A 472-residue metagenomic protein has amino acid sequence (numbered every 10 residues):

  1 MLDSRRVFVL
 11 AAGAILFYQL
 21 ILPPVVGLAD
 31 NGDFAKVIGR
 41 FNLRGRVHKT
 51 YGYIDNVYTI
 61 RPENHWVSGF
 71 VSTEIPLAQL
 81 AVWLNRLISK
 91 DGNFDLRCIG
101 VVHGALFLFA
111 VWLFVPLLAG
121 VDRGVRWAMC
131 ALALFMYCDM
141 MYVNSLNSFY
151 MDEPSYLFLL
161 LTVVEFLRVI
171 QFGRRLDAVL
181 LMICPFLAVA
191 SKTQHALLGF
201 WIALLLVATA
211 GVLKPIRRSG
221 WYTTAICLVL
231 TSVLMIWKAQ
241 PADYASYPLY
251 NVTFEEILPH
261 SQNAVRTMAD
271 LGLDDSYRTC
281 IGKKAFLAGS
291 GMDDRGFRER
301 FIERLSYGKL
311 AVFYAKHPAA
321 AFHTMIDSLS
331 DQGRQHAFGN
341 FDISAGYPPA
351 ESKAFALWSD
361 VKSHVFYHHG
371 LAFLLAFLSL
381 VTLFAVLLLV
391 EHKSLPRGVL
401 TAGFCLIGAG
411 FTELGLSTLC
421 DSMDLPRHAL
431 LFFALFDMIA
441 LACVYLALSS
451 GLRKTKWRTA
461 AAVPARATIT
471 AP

Functional and structural regions predicted by a protein language model:
L2-D55, P62, C227-A239: Transmembrane signal-anchor helices characteristic of membrane glycosylation enzymes that use polyprenol
K36-W66, A239-P348: Membrane-proximal stem/loop segments at transmembrane-domain junctions that anchor or position
D55-R97: Short hydrophobic/aromatic helix or loop-helix immediately within or flanking a transmembrane segment in polytopic
D91-L106, T324-L406: Membrane-interface anchor segments at the N-terminal boundary of transmembrane helices in multi-pass membrane enzymes
L96, A131-Y156: Aromatic- and kink-enriched transmembrane "portal" helix at the membrane-lumen/periplasm boundary that abuts
V101-R123, L161: Transmembrane-helix motifs of polytopic, lipid-linked glycan transferases
T162-L180: Membrane-interface transmembrane helices that cradle and orient dolichyl/undecaprenyl
A178-T193, L228: Membrane-interface alpha helices of multi-pass inner-membrane proteins
